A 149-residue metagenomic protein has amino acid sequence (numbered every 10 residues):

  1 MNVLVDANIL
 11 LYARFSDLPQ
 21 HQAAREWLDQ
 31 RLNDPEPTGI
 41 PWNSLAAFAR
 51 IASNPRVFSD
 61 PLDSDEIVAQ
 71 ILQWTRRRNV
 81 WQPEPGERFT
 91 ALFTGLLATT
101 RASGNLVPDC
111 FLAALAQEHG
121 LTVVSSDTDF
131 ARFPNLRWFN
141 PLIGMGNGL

Functional and structural regions predicted by a protein language model:
M1-I40, P55-A69, G148: Short, well-structured N-terminal submotif of metal-dependent ribonuclease cores
N2, A113-L149: Acidic, PIN/NYN-like endoribonuclease modules and their adjacent C-terminal/linker elements
D6, D109, D127: Acidic active-site catalytic centers that drive phospho-/nucleotidyl reactions and related ester hydrolyses
D34-P35, R77-R78, H119, F133: Structured helix-beta-strand junction loops
G39-N43, S125-S126: Short beta-strand segments at enzyme active-site cores
P55-F58, T100, N140-G144: Short, hinge-like loop/turn segments at secondary-structure boundaries
P61, N79-V124: Active-site neighborhoods of divalent-metal-dependent phosphate/nucleic-acid chemistry enzymes
